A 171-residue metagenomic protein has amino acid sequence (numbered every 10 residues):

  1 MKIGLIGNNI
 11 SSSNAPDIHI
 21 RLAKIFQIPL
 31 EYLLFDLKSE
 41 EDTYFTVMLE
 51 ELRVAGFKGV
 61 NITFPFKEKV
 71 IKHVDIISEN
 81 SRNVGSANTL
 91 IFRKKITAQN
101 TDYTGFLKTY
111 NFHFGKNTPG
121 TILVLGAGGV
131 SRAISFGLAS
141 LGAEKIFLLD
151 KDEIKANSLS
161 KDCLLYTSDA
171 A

Functional and structural regions predicted by a protein language model:
K2-F114: Phosphate/diphosphate ligand-binding glycine-rich loop within oxidoreductases
G7, Y110, P119-A139, D150: Glycine-rich adenosine-cofactor-binding loop
S11-S12, E41, S131, D152 (+1 more regions): Alpha-helix N-cap/loop-to-helix initiation residues
S140-K145: Conserved S-adenosyl-L-methionine
I146-D162: NAD(P)-binding Rossmann-fold cofactor-contacting core
Y166-A171: Conserved small/polar residues in nucleotide/adenosyl-binding loops
